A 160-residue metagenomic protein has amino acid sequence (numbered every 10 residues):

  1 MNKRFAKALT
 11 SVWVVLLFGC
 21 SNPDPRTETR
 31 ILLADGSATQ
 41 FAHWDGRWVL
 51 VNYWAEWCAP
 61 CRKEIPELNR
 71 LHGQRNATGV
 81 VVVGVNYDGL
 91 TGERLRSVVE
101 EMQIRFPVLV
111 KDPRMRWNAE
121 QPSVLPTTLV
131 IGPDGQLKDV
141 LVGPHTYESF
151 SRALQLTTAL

Functional and structural regions predicted by a protein language model:
M1-F18: Sec-dependent bacterial lipoprotein signal peptides
C20-F41: N-terminal "domain-start" segment that seeds a small globular fold
Q40-A59: Short active-site neighborhood of thiol/selenol oxidoreductases, capturing the structured segment around
D45-R47, A77, I104-R105: Active-site acidic short loop of glycosyltransferases
W48-V49, V80, P126: Alpha/beta-hydrolase fold active-site loops
Y53-W54, V98, F106: Conserved hydrophobic/aromatic "anchor" residues that stabilize well-ordered secondary structure elements
R62-M102, P113-N118: Structural microenvironment flanking redox-active thiols in thiol-disulfide oxidoreductases
E100-I104, V110-Q155: Thiol/disulfide oxidoreductase modules built on the thioredoxin-like
